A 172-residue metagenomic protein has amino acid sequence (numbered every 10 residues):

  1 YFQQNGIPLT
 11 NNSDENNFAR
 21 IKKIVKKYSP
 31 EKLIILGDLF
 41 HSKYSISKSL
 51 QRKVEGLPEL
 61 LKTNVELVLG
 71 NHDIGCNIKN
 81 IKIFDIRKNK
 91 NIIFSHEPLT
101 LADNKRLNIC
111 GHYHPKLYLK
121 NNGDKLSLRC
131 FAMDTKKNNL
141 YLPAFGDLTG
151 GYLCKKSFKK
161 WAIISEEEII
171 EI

Functional and structural regions predicted by a protein language model:
Y1-L36, F40-I172: Extended recognition/assembly regions associated with phosphoester-bond processing machinery
